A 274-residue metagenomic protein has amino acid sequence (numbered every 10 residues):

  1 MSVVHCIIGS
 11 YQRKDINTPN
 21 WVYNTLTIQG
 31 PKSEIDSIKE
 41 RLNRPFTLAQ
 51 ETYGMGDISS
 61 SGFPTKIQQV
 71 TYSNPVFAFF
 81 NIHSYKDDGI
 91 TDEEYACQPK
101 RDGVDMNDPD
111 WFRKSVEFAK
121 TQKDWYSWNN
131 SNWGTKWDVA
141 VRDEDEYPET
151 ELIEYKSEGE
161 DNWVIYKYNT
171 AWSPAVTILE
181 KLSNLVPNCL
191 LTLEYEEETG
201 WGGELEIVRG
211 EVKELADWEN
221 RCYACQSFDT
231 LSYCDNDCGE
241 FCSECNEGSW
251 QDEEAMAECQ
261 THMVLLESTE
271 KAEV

Functional and structural regions predicted by a protein language model:
S2-V274: Intrinsic low-complexity, intrinsically disordered or marginally ordered coil/linker segments
